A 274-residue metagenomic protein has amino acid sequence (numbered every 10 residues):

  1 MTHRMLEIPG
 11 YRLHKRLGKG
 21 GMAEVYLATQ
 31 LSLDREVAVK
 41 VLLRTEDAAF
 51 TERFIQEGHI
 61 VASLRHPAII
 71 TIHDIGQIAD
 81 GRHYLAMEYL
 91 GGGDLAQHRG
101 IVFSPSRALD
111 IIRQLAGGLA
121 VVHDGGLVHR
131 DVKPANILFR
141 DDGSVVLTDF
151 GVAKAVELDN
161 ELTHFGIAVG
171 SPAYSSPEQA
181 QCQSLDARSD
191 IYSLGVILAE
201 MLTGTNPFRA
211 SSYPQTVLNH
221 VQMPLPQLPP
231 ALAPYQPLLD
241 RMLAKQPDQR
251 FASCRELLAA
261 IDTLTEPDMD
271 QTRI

Functional and structural regions predicted by a protein language model:
H14-G20, V25: Protein kinase glycine-rich loop
L43-S63: AlphaC helix of the eukaryotic protein kinase fold
D74-G76: A short, aromatic-enriched beta-strand patch in the conserved N-lobe beta-sheet of the protein kinase catalytic domain
D80-D94: Conserved short submotifs of the Hanks-type protein kinase catalytic core that shape the nucleotide-binding pocket
I111-I112: Activation segment signature within eukaryotic-like protein kinase domains
G117-L127: Protein kinase catalytic-loop region centered on the HRD/HxD motif
